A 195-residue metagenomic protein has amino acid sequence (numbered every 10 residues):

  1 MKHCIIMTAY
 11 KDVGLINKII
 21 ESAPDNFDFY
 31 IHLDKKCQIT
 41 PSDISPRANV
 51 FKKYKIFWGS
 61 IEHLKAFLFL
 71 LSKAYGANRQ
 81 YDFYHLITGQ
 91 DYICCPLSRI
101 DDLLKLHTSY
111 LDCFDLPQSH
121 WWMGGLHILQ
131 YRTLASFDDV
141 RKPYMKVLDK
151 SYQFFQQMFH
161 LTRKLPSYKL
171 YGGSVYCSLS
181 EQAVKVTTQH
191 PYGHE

Functional and structural regions predicted by a protein language model:
M1-E195: ER/Golgi luminal nucleotide-sugar-dependent glycosyltransferases, focusing on the catalytic module
